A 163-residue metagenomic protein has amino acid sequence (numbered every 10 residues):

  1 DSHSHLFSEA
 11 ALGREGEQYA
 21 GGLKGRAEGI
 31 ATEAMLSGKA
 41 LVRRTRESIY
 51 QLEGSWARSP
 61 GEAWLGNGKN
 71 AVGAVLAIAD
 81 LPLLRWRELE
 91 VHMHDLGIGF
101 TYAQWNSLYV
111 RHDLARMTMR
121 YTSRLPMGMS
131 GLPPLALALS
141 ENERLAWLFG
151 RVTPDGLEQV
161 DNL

Functional and structural regions predicted by a protein language model:
D1-S2, H92: Primarily hydrophobic membrane-targeting regions of prokaryotic envelope proteins
S2-Q51, L132, A136, L148-L163: Short, helix-capping/interhelical loops that line the mouth of catalytic, cofactor-, or ligand-binding pockets
F7, S55, H92: Short alpha-helical functional segments enriched in proximate histidine and acidic residues
G13-R14, R58-L163: Structured surface interface patches that mediate subunit assembly and partner/cofactor docking
Y50, G54-S59: Conserved, well-structured core segments that form or line functional sites
